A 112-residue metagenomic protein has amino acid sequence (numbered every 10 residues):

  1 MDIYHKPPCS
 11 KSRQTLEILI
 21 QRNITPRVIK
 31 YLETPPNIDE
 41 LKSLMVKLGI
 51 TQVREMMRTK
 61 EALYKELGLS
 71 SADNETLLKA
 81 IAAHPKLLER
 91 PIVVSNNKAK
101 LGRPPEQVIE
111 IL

Functional and structural regions predicted by a protein language model:
M1-I18, P26-Y31: Local sequence-structure signature of Cys/Sec-based thiol-disulfide redox active-site neighborhoods
T25-P26, E61: Short, solvent-exposed secondary-structure junction/capping segments
Y31-L112: Thiol/selenol-based redox catalytic cores and closely related redox-interacting motifs
